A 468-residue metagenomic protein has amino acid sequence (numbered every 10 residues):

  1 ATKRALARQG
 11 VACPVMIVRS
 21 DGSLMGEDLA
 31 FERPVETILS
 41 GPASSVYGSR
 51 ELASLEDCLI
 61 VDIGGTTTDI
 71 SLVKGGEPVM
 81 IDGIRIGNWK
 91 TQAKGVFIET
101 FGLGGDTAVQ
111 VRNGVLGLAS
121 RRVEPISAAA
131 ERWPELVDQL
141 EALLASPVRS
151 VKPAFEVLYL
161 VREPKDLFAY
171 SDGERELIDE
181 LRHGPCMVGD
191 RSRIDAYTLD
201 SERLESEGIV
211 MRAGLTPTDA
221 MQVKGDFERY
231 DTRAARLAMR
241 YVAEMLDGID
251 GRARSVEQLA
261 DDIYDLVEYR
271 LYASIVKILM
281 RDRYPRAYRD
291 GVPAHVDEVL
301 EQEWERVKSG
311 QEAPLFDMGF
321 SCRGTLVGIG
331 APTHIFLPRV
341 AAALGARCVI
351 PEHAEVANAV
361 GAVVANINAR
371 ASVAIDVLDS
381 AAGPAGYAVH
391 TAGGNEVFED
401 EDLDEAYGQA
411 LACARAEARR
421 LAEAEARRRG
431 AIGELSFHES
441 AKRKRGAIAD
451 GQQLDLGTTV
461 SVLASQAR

Functional and structural regions predicted by a protein language model:
A1-R468: N-terminally biased helix-coil "hinge/interface" segments that flank
